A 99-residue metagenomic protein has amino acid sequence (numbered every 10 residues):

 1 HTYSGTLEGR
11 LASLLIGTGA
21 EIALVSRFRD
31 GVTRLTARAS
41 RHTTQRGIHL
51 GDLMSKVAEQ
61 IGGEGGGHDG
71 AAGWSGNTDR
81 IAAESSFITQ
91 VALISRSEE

Functional and structural regions predicted by a protein language model:
H1-E98: Glycine-rich, acidic loop segments that terminate in or are immediately followed by a histidine
